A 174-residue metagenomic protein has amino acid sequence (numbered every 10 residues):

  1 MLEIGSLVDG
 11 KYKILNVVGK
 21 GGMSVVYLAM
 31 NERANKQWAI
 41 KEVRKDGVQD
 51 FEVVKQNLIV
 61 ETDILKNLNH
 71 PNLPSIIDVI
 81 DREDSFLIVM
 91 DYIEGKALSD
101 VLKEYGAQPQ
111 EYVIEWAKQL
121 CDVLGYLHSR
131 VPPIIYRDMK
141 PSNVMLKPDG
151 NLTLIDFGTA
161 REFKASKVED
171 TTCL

Functional and structural regions predicted by a protein language model:
L15-G21, V26: Protein kinase glycine-rich loop
K41-D46: Conserved beta3-strand ATP-binding lysine motif
G47-N67: AlphaC helix of the eukaryotic protein kinase fold
V79: Activation-segment/catalytic-loop signature of the eukaryotic protein kinase fold
E83-A97, V101: Conserved short submotifs of the Hanks-type protein kinase catalytic core that shape the nucleotide-binding pocket
W116-A117: Activation segment signature within eukaryotic-like protein kinase domains
D122-I134: Protein kinase catalytic-loop region centered on the HRD/HxD motif
